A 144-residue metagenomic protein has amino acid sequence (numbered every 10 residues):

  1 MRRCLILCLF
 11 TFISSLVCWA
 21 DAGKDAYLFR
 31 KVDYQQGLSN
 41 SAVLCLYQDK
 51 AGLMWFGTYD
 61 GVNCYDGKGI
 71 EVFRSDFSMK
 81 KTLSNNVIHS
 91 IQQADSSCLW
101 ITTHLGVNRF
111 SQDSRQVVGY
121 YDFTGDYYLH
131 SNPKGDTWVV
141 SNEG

Functional and structural regions predicted by a protein language model:
M1-G144: Carboxylate-rich, polar loop motifs that coordinate divalent cations or form catalytic acidic clusters
